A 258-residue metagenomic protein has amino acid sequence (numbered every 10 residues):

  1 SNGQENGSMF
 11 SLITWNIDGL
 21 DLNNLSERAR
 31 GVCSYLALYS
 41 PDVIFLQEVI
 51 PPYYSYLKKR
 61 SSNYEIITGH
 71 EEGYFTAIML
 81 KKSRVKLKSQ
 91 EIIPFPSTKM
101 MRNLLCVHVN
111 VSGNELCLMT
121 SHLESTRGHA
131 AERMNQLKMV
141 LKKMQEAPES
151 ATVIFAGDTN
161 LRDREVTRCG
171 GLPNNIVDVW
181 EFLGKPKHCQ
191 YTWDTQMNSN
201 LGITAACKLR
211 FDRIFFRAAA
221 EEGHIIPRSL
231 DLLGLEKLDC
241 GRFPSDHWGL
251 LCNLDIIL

Functional and structural regions predicted by a protein language model:
S1, E91-I92, Q145-I154, L161-L258: Metal-dependent phosphoester-hydrolase catalytic domains
S1-N2, N24-L25, V43-E124, C207 (+1 more regions): Structured beta-strand-rich core segments of catalytic domains in phosphoester-bond hydrolases
S1-S11: Short, compositionally biased "basic patch" segments
M9-R28, P94-K99, E124-E132: Acidic/histidine-rich helix-loop elements that form or flank divalent-metal/phosphate-binding sites at the catalytic
S11-I17, V32-L57, M79, V107 (+5 more regions): Active-site beta-strand/loop signature of hydrolases that rely on acidic residues for catalysis
D21-L22, P52-S55, Y74-A77, K88 (+6 more regions): Short catalytic/ligand-binding loop motif for oxyanion handling, primarily in non-cytosolic enzymes, centered on
N24-G31, V49, E71, K99-M101 (+4 more regions): Soluble or luminal CAZymes and related metallo-dependent hydrolases
S26-A29, K58-S61, P94, R133-M134 (+2 more regions): Short, glycine/charged-enriched secondary-structure capping and boundary segments
